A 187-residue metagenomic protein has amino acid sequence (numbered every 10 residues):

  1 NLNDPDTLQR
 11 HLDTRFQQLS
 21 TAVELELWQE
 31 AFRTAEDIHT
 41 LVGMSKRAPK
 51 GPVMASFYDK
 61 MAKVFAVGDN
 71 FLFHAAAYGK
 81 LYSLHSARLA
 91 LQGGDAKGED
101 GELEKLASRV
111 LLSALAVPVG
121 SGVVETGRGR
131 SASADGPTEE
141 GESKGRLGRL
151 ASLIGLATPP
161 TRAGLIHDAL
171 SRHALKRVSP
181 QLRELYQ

Functional and structural regions predicted by a protein language model:
N1-Q187: Extended alpha-helical scaffold regions
